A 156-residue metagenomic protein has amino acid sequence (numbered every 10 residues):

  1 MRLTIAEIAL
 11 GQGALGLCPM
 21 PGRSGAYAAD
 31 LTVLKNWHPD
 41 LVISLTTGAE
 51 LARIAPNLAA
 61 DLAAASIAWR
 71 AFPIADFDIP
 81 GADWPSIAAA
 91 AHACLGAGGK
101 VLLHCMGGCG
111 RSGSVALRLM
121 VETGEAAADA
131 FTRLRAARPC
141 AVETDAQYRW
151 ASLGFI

Functional and structural regions predicted by a protein language model:
M1-L102, V115-I156: Cys-dependent protein tyrosine phosphatase-like superfamily
C105: Short cysteine clusters
G108: Conserved G/P- and acidic residue-centered "switch" motifs that form tight phosphate/ATP-binding loops in soluble
S112: Ser/Thr-glycine-rich phosphate-binding loops at phosphate-binding pockets of nucleotides, nucleotide cofactors
